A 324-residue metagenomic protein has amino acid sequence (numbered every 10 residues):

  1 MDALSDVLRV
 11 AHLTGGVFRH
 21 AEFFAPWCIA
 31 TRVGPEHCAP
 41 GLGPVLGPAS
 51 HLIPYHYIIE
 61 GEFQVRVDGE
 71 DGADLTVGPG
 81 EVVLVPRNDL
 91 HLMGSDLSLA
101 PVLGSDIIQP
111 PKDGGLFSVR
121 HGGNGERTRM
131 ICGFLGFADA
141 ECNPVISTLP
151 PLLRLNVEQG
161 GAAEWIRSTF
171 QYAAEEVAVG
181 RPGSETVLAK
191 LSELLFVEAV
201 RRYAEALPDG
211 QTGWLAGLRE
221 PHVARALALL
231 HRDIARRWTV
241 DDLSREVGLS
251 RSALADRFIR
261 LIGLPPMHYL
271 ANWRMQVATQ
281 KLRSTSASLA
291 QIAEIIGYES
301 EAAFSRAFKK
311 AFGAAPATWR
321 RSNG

Functional and structural regions predicted by a protein language model:
M1-L75, E81, L92-L116: Generic protein-terminus/edge-of-domain signal
I58, L230-D233, L282: Short helix-to-turn junction characteristic of helix-turn-helix DNA-binding domains, especially the helix
G78-P79, P86: Residue-level recognition of short, solvent-exposed, well-ordered loop/turn junctions that link secondary-structure
D96-T128, A140-R154: Double-stranded beta-helix
I131-A228: An amphipathic alpha-helical interaction segment
L194, E198-A204, R225, L229-Q276 (+2 more regions): Basic/polar phosphate-binding segments, predominantly the helix-turn-helix DNA-binding elements of transcriptional
Y269, K281-L282: Cytosolic nucleotide-binding catalytic cores of signal-transduction proteins
